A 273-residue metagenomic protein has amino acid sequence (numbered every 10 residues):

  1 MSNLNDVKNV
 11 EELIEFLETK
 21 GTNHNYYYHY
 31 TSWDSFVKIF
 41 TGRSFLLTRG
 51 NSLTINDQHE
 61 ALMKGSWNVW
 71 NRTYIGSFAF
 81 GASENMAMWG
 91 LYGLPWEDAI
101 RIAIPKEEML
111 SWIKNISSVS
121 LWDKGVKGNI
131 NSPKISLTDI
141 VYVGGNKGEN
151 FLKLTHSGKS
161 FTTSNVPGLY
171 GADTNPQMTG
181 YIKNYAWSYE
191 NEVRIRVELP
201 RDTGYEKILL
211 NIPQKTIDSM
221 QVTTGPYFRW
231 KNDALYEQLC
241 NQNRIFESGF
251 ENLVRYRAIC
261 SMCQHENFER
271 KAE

Functional and structural regions predicted by a protein language model:
M1-E273: Partner-binding and oligomerization surfaces adjacent to conserved cores of proteins that assemble macromolecular
